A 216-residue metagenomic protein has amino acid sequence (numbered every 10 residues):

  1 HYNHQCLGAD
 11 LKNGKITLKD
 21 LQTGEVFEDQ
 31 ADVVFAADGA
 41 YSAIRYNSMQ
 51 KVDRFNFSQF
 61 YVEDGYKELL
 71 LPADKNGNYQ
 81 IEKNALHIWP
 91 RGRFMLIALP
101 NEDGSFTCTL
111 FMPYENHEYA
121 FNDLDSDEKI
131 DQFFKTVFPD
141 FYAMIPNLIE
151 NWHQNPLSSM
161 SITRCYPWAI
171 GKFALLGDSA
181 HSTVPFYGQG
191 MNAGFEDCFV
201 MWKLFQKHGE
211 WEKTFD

Functional and structural regions predicted by a protein language model:
H1-D10: A conserved beta-strand/loop element that lines the FAD pocket in flavoprotein oxidoreductases
H4, D38-G39, F199: Alpha-helix N-cap/helix-start capping motif
G8, I16-T17, L21, E25-P156 (+3 more regions): Conserved FAD-binding catalytic core of PHBH/FMO-like flavoproteins
F35, L69, P156-D216: Conserved mid-domain beta->alpha element of the FAD-binding
